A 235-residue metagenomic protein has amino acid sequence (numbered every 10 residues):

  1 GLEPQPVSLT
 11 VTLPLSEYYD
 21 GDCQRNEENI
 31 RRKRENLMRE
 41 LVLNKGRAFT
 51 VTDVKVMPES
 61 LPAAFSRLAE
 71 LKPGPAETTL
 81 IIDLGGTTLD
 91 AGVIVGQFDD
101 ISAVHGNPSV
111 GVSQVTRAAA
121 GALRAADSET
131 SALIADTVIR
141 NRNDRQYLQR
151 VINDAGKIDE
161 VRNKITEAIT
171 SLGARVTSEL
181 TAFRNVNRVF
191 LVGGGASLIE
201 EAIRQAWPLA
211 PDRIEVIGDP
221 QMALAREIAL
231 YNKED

Functional and structural regions predicted by a protein language model:
G1-I81, F98-V112, R142-V189, G193-D235: Nucleotide/phosphate-binding catalytic cleft detector across ATP-hydrolyzing and phosphate-transferring enzymes
F65-S66, D90-G92: Short helix/loop capping segments that flank catalytic or ligand/cofactor-binding pockets
L84-D90: Ser/Thr-glycine-rich phosphate-binding loops at phosphate-binding pockets of nucleotides, nucleotide cofactors
G92-A132: Glycine-rich phosphate-binding loop plus the immediately following alpha-helix
A126-L148: Conserved, helical-rich catalytic subdomain that frames metal- and/or nucleotide-binding sites in enzyme alpha/beta
